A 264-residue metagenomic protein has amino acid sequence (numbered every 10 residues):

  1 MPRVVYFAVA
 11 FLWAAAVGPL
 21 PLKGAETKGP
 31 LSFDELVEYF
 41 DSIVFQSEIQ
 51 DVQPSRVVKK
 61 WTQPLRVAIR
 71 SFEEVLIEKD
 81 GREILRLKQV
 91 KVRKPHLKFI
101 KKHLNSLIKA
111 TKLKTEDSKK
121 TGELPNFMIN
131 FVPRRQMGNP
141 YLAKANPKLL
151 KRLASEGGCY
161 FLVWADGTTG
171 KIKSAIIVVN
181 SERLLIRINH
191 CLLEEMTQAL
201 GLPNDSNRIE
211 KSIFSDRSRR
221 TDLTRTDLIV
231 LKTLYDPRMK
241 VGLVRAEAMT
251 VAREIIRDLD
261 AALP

Functional and structural regions predicted by a protein language model:
M1-A8: Bacterial N-terminal signal peptides that target proteins for export
R3, S118-T121, T221-D222: A general structural signal for short secondary-structure junctions and capping/turn motifs
A8-A16: Bacterial N-terminal signal peptides
V17-T27: Boundary at the C-terminal end of the N-terminal hydrophobic targeting segment
A25-G81: Non-catalytic architectural context of zinc metalloproteases
T27-I43, I49-V52, A145-R187, P203-P264: Metalloprotease/metallohydrolase-associated module, dominated by Zn2+-dependent proteases
I69-K79, E83-P95, I176-R187, I213-D222: Second-shell loop/turn segments in exported
V90-L193, Q198-A199, P203-I209: Metzincin-family zinc-dependent endopeptidase catalytic domain
